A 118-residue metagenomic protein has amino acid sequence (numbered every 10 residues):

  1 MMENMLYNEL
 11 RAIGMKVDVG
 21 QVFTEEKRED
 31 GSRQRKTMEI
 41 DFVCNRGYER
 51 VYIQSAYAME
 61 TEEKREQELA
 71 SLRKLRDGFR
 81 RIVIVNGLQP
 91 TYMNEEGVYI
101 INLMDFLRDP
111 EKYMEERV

Functional and structural regions predicted by a protein language model:
M1-V118: A cross-kingdom feature that marks ATP-driven nucleic-acid transaction machinery
